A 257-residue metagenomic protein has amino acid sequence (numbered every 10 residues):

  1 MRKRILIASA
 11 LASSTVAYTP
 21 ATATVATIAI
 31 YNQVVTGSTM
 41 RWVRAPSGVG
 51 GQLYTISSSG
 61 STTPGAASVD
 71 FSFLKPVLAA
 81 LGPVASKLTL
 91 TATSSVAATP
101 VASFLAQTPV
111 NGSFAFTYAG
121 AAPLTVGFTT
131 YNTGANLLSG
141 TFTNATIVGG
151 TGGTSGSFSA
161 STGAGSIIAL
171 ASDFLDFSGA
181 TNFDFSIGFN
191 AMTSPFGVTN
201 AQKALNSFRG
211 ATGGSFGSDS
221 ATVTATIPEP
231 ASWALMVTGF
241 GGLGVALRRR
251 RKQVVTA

Functional and structural regions predicted by a protein language model:
R2-T27, A211-L247, Q253-V255: Short, threonine-centered small-residue motifs that mark membrane-proximal processing/anchoring sites and TM-junction
A8, A12-S13, I56-G60, A85 (+3 more regions): Intrinsically disordered, low-complexity segments enriched in Ser/Pro/Gly/Ala and basic residues
A21-S113, P195-T226: N-terminal segment immediately downstream of the Sec signal-peptide cleavage site in secreted/extracellular proteins
L53, L105, T133, S232-V237: Exposed boundary/loop context
G112-F114, G120-G197: Acidic, glycine-rich flexible loop segments
S172-G241: Signal peptide-directed secreted proteins
